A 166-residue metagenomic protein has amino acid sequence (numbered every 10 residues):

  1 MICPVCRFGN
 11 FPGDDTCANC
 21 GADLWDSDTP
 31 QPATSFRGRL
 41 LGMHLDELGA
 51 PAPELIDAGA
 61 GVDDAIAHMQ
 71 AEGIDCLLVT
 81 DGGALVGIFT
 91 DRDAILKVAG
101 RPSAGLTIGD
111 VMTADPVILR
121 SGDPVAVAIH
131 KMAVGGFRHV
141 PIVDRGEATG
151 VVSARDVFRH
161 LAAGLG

Functional and structural regions predicted by a protein language model:
M1-G166: Tandem CBS (Cystathionine beta-synthase) repeat/Bateman regulatory domains
